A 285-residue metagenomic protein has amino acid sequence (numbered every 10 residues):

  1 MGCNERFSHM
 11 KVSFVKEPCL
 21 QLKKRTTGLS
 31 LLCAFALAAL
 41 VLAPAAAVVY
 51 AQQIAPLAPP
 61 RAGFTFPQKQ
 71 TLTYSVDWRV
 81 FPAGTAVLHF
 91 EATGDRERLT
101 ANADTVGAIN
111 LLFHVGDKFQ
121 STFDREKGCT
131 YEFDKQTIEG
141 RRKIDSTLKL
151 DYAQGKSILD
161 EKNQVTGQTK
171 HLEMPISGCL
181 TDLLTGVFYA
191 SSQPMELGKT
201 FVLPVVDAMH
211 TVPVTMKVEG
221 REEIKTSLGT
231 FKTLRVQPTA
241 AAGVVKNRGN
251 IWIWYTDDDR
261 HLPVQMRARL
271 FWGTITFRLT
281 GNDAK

Functional and structural regions predicted by a protein language model:
M1-R25: N-terminal secretory signal peptides that target proteins for export/translocation
N4-F7, C19, F119, Q136 (+4 more regions): Intrinsically disordered, low-complexity regions of eukaryotic proteins
L32-A45: Bacterial N-terminal signal peptides
L42-I54: Bacterial Sec-dependent signal peptides at the C-terminal "C-region" and cleavage site
Q52-Q154, Y189-K285: Acidic, serine/threonine-rich low-complexity disordered tracts
I144-F188: Hydrophobic, well-structured mid-protein blocks that either form specific transmembrane helices
